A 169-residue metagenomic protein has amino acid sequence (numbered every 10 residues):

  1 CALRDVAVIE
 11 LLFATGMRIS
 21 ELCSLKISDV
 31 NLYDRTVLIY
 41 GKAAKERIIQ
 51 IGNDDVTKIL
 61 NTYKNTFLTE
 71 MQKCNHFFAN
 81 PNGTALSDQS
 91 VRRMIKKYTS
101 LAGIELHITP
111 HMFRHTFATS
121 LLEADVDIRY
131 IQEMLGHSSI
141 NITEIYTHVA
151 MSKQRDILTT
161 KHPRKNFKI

Functional and structural regions predicted by a protein language model:
C1-I169: Conserved catalytic core of the tyrosine transesterase superfamily
